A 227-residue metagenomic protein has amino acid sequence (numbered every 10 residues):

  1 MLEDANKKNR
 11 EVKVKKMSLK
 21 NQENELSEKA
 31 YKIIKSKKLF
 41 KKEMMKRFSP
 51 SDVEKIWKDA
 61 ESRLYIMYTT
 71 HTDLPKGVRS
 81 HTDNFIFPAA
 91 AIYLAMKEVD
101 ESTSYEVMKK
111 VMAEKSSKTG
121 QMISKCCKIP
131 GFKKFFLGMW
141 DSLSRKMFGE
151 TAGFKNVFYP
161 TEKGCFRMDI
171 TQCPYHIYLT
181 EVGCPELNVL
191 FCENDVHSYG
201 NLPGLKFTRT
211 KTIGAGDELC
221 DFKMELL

Functional and structural regions predicted by a protein language model:
L2, N6-M96: N-terminal, charged low-complexity regulatory/assembly segments
K16-L19, Y65-T70, K118-G120, A152 (+3 more regions): Short amphipathic alpha-helical segments, especially helix-boundary/capping motifs
N21, I56, F154-V157, F207: Generic structural motif
M44, M96, M147, D195-S198 (+1 more regions): Hydrophobic, Leu/Ile/Phe/Ala-enriched alpha-helical segments that form helix-helix packing faces
M45, S49, D100-E101, G183-C184 (+1 more regions): Residue-level recognition of short, structured coil/turn motifs that connect secondary structure elements
D52, S104, K206-F207: Secondary-structure boundary/capping signal
N84-A90, L94-V182: Amphipathic interaction/junction segments at domain boundaries or subunit interfaces
G164-R167, P174-L227: C-terminal non-catalytic interaction appendages of large macromolecular assemblies
